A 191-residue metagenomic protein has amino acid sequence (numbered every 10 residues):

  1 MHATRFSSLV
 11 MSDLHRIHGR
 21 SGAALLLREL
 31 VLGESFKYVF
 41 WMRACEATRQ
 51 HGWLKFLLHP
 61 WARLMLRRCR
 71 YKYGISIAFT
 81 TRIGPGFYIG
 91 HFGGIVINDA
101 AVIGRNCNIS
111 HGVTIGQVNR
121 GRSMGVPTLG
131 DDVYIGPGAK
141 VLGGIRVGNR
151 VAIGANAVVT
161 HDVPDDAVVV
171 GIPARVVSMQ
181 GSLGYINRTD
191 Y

Functional and structural regions predicted by a protein language model:
M1-Y73, G184-Y191: Terminal amphipathic alpha-helical/low-complexity segments used for targeting or macromolecular assembly
H18-S21, L32, I103, L129 (+2 more regions): Feature targets compositionally biased, intrinsically disordered low-complexity regions with long contiguous runs
L32, K37-R49, S110, Y134 (+3 more regions): Broad hydrophobic/π-residue packing in well-ordered secondary structure
Y73, F79, G84-P85, G90-D99 (+11 more regions): Left-handed beta-helix
P164, G171, M179-Y185, T189-Y191: Conserved catalytic-core subdomain
